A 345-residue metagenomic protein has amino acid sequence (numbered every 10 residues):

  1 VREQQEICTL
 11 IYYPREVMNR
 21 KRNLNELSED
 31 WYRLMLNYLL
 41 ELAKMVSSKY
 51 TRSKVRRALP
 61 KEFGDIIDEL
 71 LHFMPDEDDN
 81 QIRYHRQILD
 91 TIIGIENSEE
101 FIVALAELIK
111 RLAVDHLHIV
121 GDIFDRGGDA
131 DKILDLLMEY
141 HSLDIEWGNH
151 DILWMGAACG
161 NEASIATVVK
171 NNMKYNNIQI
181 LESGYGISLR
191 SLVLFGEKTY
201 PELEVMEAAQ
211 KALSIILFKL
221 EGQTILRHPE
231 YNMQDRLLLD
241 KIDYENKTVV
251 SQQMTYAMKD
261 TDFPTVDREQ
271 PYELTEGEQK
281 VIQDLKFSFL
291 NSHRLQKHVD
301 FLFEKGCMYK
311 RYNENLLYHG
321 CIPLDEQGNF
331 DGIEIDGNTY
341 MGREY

Functional and structural regions predicted by a protein language model:
V1-Y345: Feature recognizes metal-dependent phosphohydrolase scaffolds
